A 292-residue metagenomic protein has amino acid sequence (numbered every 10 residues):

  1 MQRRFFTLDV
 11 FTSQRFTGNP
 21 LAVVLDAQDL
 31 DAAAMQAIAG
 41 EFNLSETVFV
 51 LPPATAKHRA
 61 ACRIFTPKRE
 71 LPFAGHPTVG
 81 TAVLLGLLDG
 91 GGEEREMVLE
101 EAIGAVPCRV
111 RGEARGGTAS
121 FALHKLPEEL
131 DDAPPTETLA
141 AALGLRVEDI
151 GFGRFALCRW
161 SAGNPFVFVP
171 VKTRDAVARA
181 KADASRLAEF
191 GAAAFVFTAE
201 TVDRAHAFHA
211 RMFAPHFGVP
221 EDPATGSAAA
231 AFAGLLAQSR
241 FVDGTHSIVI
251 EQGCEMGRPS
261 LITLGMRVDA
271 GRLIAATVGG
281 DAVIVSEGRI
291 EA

Functional and structural regions predicted by a protein language model:
M1-F73, V79-A292: Active-site proximal loop and beta-alpha junction motif in alpha/beta enzyme cores
